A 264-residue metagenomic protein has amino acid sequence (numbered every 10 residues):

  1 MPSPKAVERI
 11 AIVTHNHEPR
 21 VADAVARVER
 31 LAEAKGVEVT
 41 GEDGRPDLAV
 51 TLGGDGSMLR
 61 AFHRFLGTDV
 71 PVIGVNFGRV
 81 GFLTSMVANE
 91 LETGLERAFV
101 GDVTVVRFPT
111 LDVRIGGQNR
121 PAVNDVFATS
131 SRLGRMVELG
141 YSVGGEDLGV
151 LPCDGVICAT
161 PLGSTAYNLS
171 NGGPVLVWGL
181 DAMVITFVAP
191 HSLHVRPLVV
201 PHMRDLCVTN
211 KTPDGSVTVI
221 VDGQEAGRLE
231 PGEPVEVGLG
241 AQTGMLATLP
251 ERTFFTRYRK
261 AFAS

Functional and structural regions predicted by a protein language model:
M1-L48, L52, R60, R64 (+2 more regions): ATP/NTP phosphate-donor binding region
H15, V50, N76, V126 (+1 more regions): A residue-level signal for conserved active-site and pocket-lining positions in enzyme catalytic cores
H17, G54-S57, V80, L162-S164: Short glycine-rich anion-binding loops that position phosphate/pyrophosphate groups of nucleotides and phosphorylated
G56-F62, T165-S170: Short glycine/serine/threonine-rich phosphate/pyrophosphate-binding segments that cradle anionic phosphate groups
D69-P71: Proline-centered loop/turn at the N-terminus of a beta-strand
V80-G155: Catalytic core of DAGKc-family lipid kinases
R120, A128, L133, G144-D147 (+1 more regions): ATP/nucleoside-binding phosphotransfer catalytic cores, i.e., glycine-rich phosphate-binding loops
V150-H194: Gly/Ser/Thr-rich active-site loops/lids in small-molecule metabolic enzymes that frequently grip phosphoryl groups
